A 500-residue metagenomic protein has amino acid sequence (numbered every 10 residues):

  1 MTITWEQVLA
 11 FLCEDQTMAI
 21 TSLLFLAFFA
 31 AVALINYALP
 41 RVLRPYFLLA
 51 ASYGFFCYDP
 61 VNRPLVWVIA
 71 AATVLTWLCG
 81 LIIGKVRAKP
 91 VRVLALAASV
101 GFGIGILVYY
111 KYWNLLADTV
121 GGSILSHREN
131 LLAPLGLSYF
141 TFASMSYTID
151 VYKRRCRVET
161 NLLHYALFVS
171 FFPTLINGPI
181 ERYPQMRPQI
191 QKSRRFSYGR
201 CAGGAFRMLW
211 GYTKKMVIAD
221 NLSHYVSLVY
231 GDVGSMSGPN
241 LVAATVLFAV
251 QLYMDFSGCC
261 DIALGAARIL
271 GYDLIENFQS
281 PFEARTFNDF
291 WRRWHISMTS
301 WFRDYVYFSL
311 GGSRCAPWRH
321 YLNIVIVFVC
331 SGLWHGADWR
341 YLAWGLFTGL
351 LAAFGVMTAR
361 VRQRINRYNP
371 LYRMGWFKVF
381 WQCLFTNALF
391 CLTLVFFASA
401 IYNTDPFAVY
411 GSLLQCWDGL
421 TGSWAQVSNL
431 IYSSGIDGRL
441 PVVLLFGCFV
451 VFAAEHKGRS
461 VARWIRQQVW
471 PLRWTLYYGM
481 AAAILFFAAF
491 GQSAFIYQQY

Functional and structural regions predicted by a protein language model:
T2-Q499: Membrane-embedded transmembrane alpha-helical bundles that form the catalytic cores of multi-pass lipid-modifying
